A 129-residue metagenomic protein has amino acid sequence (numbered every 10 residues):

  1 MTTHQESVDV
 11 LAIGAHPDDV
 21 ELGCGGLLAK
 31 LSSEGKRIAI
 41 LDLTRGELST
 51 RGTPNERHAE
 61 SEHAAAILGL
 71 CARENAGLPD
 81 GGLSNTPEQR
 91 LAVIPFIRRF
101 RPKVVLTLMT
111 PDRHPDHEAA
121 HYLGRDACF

Functional and structural regions predicted by a protein language model:
M1-F100: Active-site rim/loop-helix segments in enzyme catalytic domains that contact anionic ligands
F96-F129: Active-site adenylate/phosphate-handling loop in enzymes that bind or generate adenylated species
